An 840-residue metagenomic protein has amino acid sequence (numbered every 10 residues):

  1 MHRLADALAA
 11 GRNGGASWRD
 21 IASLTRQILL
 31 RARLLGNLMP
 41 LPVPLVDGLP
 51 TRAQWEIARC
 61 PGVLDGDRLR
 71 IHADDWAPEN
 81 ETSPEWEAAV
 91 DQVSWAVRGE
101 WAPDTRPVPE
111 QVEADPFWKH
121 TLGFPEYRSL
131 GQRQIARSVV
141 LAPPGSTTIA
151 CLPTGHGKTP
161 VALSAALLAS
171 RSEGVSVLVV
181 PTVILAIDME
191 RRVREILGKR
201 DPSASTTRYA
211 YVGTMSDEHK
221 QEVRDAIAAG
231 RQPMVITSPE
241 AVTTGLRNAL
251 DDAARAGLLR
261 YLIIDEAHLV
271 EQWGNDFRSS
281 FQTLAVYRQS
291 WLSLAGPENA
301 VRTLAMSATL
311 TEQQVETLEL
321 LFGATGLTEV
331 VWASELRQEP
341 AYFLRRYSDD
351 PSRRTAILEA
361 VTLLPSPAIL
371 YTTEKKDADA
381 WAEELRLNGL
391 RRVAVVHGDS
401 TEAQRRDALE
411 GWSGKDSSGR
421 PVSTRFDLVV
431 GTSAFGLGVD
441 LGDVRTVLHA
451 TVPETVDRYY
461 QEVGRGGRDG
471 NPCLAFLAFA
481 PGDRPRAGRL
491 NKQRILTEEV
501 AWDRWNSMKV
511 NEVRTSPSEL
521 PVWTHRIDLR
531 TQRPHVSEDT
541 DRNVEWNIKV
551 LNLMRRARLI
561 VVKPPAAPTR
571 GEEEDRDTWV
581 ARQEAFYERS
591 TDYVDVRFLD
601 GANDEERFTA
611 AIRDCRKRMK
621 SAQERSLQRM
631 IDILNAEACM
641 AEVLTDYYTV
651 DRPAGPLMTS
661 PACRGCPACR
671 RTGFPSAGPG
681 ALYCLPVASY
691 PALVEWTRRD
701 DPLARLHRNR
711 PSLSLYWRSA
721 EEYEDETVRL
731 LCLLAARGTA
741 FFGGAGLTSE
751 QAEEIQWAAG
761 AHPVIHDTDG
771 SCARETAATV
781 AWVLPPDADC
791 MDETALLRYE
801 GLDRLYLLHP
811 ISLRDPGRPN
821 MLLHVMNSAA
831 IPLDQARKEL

Functional and structural regions predicted by a protein language model:
M1-D47, T51-A53, V594-F598, Y647 (+1 more regions): PRPP-associated nucleotide enzymes
M1-R337, D349-S366, K375-K376, A380-R391 (+8 more regions): N-terminal helicase ATP-binding lobe
L152, V180, V212, I264 (+7 more regions): Short beta-strand/turn micro-motifs composed of small residues that flank or help shape donor/cofactor-binding pockets
R208-A210, T303, T328-V331, Y342 (+6 more regions): Conserved beta-strand scaffold positions in the cores of enzyme catalytic domains, especially in NTP/NDP-utilizing
G213-T214, I263, A333-L336, H397-S400 (+4 more regions): Short, acidic/turn-prone active-site loops that include or flank metal/cofactor- and phosphate-binding residues
A341-S348: Short beta-strand elements at the ligand-binding edges of bilobed clamshell
L363-G398, E402-F426, A434, V439-C684 (+4 more regions): C-terminal helicase lobe
